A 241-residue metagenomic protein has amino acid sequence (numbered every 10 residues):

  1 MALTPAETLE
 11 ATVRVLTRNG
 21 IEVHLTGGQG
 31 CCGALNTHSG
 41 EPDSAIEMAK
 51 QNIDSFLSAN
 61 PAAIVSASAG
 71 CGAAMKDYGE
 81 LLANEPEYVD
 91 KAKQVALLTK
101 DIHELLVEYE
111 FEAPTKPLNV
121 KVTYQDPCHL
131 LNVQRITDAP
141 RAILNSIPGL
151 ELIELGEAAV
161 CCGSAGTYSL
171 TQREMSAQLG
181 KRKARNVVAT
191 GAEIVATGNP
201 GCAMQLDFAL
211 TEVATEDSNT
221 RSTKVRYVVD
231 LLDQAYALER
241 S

Functional and structural regions predicted by a protein language model:
M1-S241: Iron-sulfur cluster-binding electron-transfer modules in prokaryotic oxidoreductases
